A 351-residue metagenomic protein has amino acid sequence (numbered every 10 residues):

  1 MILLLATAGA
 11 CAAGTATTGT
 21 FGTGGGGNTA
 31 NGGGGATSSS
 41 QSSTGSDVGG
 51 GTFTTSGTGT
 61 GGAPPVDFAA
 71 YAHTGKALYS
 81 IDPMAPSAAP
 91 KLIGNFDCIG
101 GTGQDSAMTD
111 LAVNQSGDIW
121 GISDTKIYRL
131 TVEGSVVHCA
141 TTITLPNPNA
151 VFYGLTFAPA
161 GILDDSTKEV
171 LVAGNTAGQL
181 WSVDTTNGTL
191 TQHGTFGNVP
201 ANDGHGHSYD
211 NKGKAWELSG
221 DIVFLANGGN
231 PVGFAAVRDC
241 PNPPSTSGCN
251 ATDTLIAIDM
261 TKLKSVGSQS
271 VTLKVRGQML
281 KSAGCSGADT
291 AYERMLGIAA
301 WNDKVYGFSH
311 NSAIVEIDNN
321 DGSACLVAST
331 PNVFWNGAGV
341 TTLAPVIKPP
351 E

Functional and structural regions predicted by a protein language model:
M1-P65, P350: Ser/Thr-rich, Pro/Gly/Ala-heavy low-complexity intrinsically disordered linkers and tails of secreted extracellular
G59-V66, A107-S116, P148-E169, N211-V232 (+3 more regions): Structural signature of eukaryotic scaffold interfaces centered on beta-propeller domains
A63-P90: An edge-strand/N-cap motif at the start of beta-rich repeat modules
F68-H73, Y79, D118-G121, Y128 (+5 more regions): Conserved beta-propeller blade signature
G75-I81, K126-T131, A177-D184, P241-D259 (+1 more regions): Structural motif
P83-P86, T131-S135, D184-G188, D259-K264 (+1 more regions): Short loop/turn segments that connect beta-strands within beta-propeller blades
A88-G100, V137-N147, L190-S208, K264-G287 (+2 more regions): Beta-propeller fold detector
N311, E316-E351: Blade-level signature of beta-propeller repeat domains, shared across WD40, Kelch, NHL, RCC1 and BNR/Asp-box propellers
